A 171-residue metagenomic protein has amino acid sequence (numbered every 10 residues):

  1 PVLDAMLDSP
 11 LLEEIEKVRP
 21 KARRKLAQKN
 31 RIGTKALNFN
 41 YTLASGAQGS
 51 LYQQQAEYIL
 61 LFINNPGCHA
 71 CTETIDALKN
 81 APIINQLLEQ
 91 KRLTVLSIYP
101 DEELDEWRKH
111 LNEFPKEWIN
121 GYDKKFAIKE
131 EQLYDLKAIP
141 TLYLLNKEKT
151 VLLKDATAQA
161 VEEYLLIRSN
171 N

Functional and structural regions predicted by a protein language model:
P1-G49: Oxidative protein folding and maturation machinery
G33, Q54-Q55, L88-Q90, N112-F114 (+1 more regions): A structural signal for short secondary-structure junctions
A36-L37, Y58-I59, I139-P140: Short loop/turn microsegments at loop-to-beta-strand junctions
G49-L78, T94-L96: Short active-site neighborhood of thiol/selenol oxidoreductases, capturing the structured segment around
T72-N112, F126-Q132: Structural microenvironment flanking redox-active thiols in thiol-disulfide oxidoreductases
T94, E117-I119: Conserved beta-strand segments of alpha/beta enzyme cores
K116, F126-R168: Thiol/disulfide oxidoreductase modules built on the thioredoxin-like
